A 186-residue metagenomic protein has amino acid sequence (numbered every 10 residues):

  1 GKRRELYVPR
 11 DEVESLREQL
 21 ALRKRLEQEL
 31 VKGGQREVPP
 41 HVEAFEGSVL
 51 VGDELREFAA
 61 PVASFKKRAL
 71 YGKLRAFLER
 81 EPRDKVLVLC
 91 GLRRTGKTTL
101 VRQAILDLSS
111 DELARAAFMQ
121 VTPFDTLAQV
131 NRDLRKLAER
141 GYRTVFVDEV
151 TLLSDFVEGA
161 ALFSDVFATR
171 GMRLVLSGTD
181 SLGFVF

Functional and structural regions predicted by a protein language model:
G1-Y7, P61-K66: Short, exposed beta-strand "edge-strand" segments with a Pro/Gly-rich flavor and a Y/T-containing core
K2-G33: A positively charged, amphipathic N-terminal helix/segment that binds anionic biomolecules
Q28-F186: Phosphate-binding site recognition
